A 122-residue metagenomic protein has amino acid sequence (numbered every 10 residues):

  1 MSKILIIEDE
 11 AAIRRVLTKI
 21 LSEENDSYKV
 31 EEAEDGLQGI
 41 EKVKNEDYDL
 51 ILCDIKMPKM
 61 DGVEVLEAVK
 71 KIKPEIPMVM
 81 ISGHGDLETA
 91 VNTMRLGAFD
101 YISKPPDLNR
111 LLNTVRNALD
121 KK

Functional and structural regions predicted by a protein language model:
E8: Conserved acidic carboxylate
A11-E31: Two-component/phosphorelay signaling modules centered on CheY-like receiver
D35-Q38, D61-E64: Acidic catalytic/metal-coordinating carboxylates
E46-L52: Active-site beta3 strand of CheY-like receiver
M57: Receiver (REC) domain active-site loop signature in two-component systems and cognate sites in sensor histidine kinases
P106-R116: C-terminal output helix
